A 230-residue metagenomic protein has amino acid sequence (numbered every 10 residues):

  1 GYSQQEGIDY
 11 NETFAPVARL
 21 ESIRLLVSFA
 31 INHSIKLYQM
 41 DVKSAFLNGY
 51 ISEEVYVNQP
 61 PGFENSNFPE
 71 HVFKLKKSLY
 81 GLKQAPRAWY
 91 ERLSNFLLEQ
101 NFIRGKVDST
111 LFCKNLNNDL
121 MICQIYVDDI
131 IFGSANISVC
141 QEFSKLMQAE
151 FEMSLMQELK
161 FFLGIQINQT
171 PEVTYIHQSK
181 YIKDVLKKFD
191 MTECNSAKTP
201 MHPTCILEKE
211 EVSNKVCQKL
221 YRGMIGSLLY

Functional and structural regions predicted by a protein language model:
G1-Y230: Long, low-complexity, charge-biased intrinsically disordered regions
